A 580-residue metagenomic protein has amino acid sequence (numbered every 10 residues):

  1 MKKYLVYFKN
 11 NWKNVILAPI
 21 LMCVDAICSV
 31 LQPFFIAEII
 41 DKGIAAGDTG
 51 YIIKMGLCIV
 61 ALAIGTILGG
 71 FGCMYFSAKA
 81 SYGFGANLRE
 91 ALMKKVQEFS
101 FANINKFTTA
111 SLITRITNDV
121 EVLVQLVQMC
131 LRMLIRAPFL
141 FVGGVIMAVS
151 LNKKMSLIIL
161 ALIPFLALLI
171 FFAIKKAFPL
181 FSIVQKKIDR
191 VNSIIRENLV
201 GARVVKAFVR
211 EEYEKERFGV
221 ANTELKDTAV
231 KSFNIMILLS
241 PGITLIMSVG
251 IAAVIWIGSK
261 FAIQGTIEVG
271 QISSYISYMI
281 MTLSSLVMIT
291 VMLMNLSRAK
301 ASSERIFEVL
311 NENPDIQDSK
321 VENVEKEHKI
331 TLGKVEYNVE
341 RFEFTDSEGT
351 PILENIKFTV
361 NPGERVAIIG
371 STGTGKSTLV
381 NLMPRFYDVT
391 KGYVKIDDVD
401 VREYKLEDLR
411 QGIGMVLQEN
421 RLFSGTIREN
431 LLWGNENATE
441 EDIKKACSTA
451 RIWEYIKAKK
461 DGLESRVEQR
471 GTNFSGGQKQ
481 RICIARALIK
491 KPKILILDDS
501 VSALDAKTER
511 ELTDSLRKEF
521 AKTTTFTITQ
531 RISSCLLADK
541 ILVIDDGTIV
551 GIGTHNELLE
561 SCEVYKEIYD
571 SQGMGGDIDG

Functional and structural regions predicted by a protein language model:
K9-G72, F76, V149-K154, G265-V269: Transmembrane helix-loop-helix hairpins at lipid-water interfaces of multipass membrane proteins, especially the type-1
W12, S77, E98-A102, N118-L131 (+7 more regions): An intracellular "coupling" helix at the cytosolic face of ABC transporter transmembrane type-1 domains
I20-L21, C28-D41, L62-T109, I113 (+11 more regions): Juxtamembrane helix-loop junctions of ABC transporter transmembrane domains
D48-L57, M147-P164, K231-R305, V309-L310: Helix-loop-helix
V96, F218, I306, Y337-V339: Conserved catalytic Walker-motif region of ABC-type ATPase nucleotide-binding domains
P314-I330: Pre-NBD coupling/linker segments of ABC/ABC-like ATPases
K326-G580: ABC-type nucleotide-binding domain
